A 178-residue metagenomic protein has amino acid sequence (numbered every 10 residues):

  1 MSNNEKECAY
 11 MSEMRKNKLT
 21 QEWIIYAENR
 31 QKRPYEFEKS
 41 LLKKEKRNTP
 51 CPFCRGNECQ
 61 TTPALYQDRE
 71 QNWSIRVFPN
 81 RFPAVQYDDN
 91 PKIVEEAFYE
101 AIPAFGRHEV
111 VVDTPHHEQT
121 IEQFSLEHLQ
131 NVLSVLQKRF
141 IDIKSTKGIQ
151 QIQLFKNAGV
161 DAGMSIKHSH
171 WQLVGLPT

Functional and structural regions predicted by a protein language model:
N3-T178: HIT superfamily nucleotide-processing domains
